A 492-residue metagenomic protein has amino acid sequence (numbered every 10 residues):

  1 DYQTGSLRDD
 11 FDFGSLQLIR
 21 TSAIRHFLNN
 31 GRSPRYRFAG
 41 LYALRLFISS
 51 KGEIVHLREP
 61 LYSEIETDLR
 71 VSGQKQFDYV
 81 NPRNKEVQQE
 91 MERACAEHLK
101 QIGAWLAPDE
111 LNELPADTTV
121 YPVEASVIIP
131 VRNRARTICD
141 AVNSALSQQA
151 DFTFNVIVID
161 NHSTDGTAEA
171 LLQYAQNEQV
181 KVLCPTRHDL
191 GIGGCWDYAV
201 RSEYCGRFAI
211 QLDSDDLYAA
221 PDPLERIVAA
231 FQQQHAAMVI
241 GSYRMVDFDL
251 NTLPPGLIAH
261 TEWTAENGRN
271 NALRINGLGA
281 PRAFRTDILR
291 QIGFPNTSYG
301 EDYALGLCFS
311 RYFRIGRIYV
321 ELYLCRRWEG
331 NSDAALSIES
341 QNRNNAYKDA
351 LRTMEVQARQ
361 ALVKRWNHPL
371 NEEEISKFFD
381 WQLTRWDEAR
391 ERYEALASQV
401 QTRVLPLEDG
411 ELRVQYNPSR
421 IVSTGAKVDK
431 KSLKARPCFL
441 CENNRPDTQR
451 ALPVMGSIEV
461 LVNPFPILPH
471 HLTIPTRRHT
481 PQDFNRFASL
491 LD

Functional and structural regions predicted by a protein language model:
D1-T4, D222-P255: Conserved donor NDP-sugar-binding/catalytic core segment of glycosyltransferases
Y2-L18, T261-A283: A recurrent flexible, glycine/aromatic-enriched loop bordering the glycosyltransferase active site that acts as
R35-L44, S298-L305: Acidic donor-binding loop at a coil-to-helix junction in glycosyltransferase catalytic cores that engages
N143-T153: Short, acidic, metal-binding catalytic loop of nucleotide-sugar glycosyltransferases
D160-E169: A conserved acidic beta->alpha catalytic loop
T186-Y204: Glycine-rich, basic loop-to-helix element that forms the pyrophosphate-binding segment of sugar-nucleotide handling
G206-L217: Short beta-strand-to-loop acidic/aromatic patch adjacent to the donor-nucleotide binding site
Q360, K364-P481, N485: Active-site microenvironments that recognize anionic phosphate/pyrophosphate groups
